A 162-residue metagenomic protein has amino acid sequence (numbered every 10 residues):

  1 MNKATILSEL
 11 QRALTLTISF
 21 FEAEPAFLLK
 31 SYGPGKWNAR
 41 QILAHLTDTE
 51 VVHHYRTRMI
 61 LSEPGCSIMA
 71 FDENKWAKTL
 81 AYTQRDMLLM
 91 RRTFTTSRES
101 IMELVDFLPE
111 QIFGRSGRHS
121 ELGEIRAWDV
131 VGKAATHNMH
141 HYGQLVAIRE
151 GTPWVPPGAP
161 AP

Functional and structural regions predicted by a protein language model:
M1, M59, M69, M87-M90 (+2 more regions): Detector for methionine-enriched segments
M1-I18, W154-P156: Extreme N-terminal tail/first-helix region
K3, A39, L80-M87, G123-A127: A short, mixed-charge helix-start or loop-turn motif at secondary-structure junctions
K3-A4, T15-S19, K30-P34, N74-T79 (+2 more regions): Short amphipathic alpha-helical segments, especially helix-boundary/capping motifs
L7-S8, F27-E73, S116-P162: Short, contiguous alpha-helical
E9-A13, S19, A23, A77-R115 (+1 more regions): Acidic/histidine-rich alpha-helical segments that form the ligand environment of transition-metal centers
